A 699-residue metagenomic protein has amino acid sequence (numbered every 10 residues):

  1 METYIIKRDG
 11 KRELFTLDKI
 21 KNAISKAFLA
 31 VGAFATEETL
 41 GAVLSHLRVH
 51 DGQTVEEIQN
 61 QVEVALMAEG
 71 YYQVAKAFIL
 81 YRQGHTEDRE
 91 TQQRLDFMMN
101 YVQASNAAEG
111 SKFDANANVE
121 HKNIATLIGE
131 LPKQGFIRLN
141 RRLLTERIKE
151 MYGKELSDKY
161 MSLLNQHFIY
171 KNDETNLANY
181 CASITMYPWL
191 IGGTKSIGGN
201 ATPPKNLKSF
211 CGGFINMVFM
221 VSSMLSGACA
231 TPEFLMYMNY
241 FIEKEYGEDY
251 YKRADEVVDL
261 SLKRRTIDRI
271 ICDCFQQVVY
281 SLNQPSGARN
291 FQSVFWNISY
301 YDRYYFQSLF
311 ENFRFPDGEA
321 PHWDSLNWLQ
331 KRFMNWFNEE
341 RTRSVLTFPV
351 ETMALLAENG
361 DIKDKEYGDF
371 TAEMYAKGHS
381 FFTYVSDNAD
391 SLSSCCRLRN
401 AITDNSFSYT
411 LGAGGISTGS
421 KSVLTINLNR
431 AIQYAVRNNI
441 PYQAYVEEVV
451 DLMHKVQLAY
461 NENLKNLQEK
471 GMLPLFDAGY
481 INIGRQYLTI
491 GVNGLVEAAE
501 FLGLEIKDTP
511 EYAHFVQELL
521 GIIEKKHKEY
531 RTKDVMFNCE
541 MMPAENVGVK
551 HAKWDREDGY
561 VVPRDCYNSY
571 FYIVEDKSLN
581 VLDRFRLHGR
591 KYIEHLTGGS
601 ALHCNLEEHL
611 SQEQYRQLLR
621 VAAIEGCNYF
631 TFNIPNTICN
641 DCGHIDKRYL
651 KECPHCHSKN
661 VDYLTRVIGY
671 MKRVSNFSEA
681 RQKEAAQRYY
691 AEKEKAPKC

Functional and structural regions predicted by a protein language model:
M1-A107, N482, A686-Y690: Charged, amphipathic alpha-helical regulatory modules used for macromolecular assembly or allosteric control
T3, S45-V49, E311, E497-L504 (+1 more regions): Short, hydrophobic beta-strand segments
D88, R94-G484, E505, T509-Y663: Conserved catalytic cores of very large enzyme subunits
M236, L488-F501, G521, R666: Contiguous, well-ordered alpha-helical segments that form the cores/surfaces of helical PPI scaffolds
R269-C272, E500-F501, A686-A691: Metallocofactor- and cofactor-centric catalytic cores in central/energy metabolism, strongly enriched
I483-G491, R681-Q682: Core of folded catalytic or high-affinity ligand/protein-binding domains in predominantly eukaryotic proteins
H655-C699: Long, charge-rich boundary regions
